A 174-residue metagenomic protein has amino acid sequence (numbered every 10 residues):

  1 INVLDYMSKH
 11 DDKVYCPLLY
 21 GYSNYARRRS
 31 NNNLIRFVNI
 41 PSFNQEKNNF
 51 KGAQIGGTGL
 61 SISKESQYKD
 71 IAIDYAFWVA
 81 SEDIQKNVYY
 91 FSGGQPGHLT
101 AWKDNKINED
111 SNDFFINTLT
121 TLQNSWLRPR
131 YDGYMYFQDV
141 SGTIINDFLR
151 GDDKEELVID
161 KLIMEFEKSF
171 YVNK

Functional and structural regions predicted by a protein language model:
I1-Y68: Extracytoplasmic/periplasmic substrate-binding proteins
N2, G21, T58-G94: Bilobed periplasmic-binding protein/Venus flytrap-like ligand-binding cleft at the lobe interface of extracytoplasmic
K51-I55, Y68-A72, R130, Y134-Q138 (+1 more regions): Solvent-exposed, acidic/flexible segments
G57-L60, D74, D139-N146: Positions in alpha-helical segments
Y90-T143, D147, Y171: Long, aromatic- and glycine/proline-rich binding clefts that accommodate carbohydrate-like moieties
D147-K161: Short, charged, surface-exposed loops that flank catalytic or proteolytic processing sites
I159-F170: Short amphipathic alpha-helical coiled-coil/interface segments
